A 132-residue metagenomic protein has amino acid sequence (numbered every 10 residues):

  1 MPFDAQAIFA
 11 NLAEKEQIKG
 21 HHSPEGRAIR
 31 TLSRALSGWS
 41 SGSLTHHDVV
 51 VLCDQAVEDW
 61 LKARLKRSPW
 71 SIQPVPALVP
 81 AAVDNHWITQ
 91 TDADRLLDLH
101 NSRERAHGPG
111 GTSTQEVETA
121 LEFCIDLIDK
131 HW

Functional and structural regions predicted by a protein language model:
M1-H46: Charged alpha-helical initiation segments
N11, K15-I18, G38-S41, A63 (+4 more regions): Surface-exposed polar/charged interaction patches
R27, T31, L52, D59 (+2 more regions): Amphipathic, well-ordered alpha-helical segments in soluble domains
L36, V57-E58, I125: Structural signal for well-ordered, non-membrane alpha-helices
T45-W70: Hydrophobic alpha-helical packing segments in soluble, helical-rich domains
D48-Q55, A77, T119-F123: Amphipathic alpha-helical interaction segments
R64-D92, L97: Short, charged amphipathic alpha-helical segments flanked by flexible coils
H86-W132: Charge-enriched, short contiguous segments at helix-coil
